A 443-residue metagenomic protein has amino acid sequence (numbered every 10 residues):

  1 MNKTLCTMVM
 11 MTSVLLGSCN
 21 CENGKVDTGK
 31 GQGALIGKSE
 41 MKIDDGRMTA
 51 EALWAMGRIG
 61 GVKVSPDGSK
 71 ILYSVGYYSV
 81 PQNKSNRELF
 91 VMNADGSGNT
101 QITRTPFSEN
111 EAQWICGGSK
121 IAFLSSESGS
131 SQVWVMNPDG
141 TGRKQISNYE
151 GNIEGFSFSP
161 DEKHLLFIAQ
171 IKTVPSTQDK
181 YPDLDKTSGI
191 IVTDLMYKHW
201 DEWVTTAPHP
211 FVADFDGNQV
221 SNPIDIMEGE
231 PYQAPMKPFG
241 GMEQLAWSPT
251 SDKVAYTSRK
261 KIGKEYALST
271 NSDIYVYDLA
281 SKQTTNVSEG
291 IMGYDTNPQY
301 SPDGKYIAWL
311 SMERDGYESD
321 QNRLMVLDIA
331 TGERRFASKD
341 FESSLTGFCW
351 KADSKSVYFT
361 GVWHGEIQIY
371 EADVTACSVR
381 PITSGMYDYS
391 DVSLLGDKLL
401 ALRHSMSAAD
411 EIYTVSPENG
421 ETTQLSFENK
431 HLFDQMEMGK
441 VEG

Functional and structural regions predicted by a protein language model:
M8-L15: Bacterial N-terminal signal peptides
G17-N20: C-terminal motif of bacterial Sec signal peptides marking the signal peptidase cleavage site
D27-L35, R87, Q170-G229, T257-D273 (+3 more regions): Predominantly five- to eight-bladed beta-propeller fold
G37-G57, S221-E230: A short helix->beta-strand "capping" segment at the edge of beta-propeller domains
E51-R87: Beta-strand-rich domains and repeat architectures in extracellular enzymes and scaffolds, especially beta-propellers
M56-I71, P106-L124, R143, E150-L165 (+9 more regions): Conserved beta-propeller blade repeats
P81-R87, S126-S131, E202-T206, E265-S272 (+3 more regions): Short, solvent-exposed loop/turn segments at conserved positions within beta-propeller repeat blades
N93-S97, N137-T141, F215-N218, D278-K282 (+3 more regions): Short loop/turn segments that connect beta-strands within beta-propeller blades
